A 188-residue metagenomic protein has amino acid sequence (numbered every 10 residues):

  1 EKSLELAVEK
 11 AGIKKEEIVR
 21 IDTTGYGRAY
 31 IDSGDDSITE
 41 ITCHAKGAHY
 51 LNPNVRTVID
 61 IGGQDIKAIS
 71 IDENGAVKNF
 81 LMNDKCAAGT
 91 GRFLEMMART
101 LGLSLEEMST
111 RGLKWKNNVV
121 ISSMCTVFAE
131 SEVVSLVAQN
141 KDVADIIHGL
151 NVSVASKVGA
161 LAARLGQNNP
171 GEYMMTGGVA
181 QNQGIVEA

Functional and structural regions predicted by a protein language model:
E1-E40, E187: N-terminal glycine/serine-rich phosphate-binding loop of ATP-dependent small-molecule kinases, especially carbohydrate
S3-A11, G149, L161, L165: Stable alpha-helical structural segments in soluble proteins, enriched in small hydrophobic residues
K14-E17, N52-V55, Q167-G171: Short helix-loop-beta connector
Y26-G27, G166-A188: Glycine-rich phosphate-binding loops at beta-strand->alpha-helix junctions
Y26-N74, N79, A163: Conserved phosphate-binding catalytic cores of ATP/NTP-utilizing and phosphoryl-transfer enzymes
A76-N117: Glycine-rich phosphate-binding loop plus the immediately following alpha-helix
S131-A162: Adenine-nucleotide phosphate-binding core of ATP-dependent small-molecule kinases
